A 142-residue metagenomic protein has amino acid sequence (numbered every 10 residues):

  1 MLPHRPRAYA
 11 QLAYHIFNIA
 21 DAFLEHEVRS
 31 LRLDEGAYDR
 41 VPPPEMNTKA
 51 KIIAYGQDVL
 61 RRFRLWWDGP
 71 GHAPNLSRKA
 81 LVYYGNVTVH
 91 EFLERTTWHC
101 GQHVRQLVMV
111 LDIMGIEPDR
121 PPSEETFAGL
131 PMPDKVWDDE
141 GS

Functional and structural regions predicted by a protein language model:
M1-P42, R78-S142: Short, contiguous alpha-helical
M1-R5, K51, G71: Proteins with a high burden of low-complexity, intrinsically disordered sequence enriched in S/T/G/P/A and R, requiring
A8, N47-T48, G71, T88: Helix N-cap and loop-to-helix transition residues
P44-V59: A short, structured beta-strand-centered segment in the mid-to-C-terminal lobe of catalytic cores from group-transfer
I53, Q57, R64, E94-T97: Short amphipathic alpha-helical segments with heptad-repeat character
F63, G71-P74, W98: C-terminal regulatory/effector modules of DNA-binding transcriptional regulators
